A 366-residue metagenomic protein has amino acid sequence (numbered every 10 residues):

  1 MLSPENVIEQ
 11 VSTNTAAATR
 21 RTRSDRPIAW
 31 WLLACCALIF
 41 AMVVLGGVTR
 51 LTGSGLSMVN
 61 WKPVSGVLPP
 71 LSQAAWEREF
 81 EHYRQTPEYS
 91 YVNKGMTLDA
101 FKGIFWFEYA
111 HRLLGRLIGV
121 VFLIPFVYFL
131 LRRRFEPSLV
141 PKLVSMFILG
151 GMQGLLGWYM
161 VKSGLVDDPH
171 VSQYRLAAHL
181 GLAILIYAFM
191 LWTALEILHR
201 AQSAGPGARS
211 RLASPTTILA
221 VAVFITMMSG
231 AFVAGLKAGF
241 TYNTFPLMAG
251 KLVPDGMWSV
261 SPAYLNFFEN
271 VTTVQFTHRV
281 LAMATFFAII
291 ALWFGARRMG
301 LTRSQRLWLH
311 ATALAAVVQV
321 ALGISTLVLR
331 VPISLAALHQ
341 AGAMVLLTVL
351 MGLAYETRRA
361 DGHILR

Functional and structural regions predicted by a protein language model:
L2-R366: Polytopic transmembrane helical bundles with strong interfacial aromatic enrichment
